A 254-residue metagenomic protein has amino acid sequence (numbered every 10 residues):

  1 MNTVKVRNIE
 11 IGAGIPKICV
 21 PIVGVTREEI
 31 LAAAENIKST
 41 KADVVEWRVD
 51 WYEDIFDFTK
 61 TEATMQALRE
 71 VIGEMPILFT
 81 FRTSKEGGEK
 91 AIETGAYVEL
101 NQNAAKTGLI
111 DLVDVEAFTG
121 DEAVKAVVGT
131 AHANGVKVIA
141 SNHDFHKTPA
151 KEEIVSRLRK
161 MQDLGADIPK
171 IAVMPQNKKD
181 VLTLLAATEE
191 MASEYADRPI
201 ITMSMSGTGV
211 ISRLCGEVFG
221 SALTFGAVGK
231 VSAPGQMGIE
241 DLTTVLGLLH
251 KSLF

Functional and structural regions predicted by a protein language model:
M1-E10, K251-F254: Short, Lys/Arg-enriched, disordered terminal segments
M1-K5, T61, T183-L184, S206-G207: Short amphipathic alpha-helical surface micro-motifs
N2-V4, A13-A133, H143-K147: Active-site beta->alpha loop and helix N-cap motifs at the rims of alpha/beta catalytic domains
V6-I9, A67-R69, A96, E152-Q162: Short N-terminal signal/transit or membrane-insertion segments and the immediately adjacent low-complexity/disordered
Q102, L112, A117-F254: Catalytic alpha/beta core domains of metabolic enzymes, predominantly
